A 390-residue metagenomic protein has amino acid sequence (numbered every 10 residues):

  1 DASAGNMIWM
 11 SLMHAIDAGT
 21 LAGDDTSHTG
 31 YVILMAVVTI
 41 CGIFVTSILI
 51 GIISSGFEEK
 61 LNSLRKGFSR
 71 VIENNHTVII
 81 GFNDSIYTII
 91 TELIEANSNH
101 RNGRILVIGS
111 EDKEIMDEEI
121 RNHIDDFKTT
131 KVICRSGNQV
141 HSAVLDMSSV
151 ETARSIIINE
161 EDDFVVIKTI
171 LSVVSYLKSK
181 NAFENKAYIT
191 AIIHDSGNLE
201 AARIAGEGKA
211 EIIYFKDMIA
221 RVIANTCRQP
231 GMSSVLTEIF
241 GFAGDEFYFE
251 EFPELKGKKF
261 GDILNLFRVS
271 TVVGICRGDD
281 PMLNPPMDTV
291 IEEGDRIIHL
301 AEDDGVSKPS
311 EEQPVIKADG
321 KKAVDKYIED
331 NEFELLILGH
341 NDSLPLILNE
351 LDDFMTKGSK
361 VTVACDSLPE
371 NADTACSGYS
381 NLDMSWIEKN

Functional and structural regions predicted by a protein language model:
D1-N390: Cytosolic regulatory regions of ion transport systems
